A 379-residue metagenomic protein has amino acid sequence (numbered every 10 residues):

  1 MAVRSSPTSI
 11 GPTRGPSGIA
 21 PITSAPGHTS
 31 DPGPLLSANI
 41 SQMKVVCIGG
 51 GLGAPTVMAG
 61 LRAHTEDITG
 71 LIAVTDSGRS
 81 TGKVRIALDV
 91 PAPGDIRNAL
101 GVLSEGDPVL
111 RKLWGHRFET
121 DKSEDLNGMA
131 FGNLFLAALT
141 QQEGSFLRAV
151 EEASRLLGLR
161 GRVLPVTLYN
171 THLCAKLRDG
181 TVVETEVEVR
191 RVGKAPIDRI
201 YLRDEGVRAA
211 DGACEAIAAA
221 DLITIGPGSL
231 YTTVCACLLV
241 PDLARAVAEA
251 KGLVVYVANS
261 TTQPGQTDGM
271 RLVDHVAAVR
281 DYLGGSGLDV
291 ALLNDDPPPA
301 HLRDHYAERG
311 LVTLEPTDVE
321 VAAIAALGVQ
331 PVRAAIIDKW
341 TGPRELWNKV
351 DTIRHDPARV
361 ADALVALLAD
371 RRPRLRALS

Functional and structural regions predicted by a protein language model:
A2-V3, P7, P12, A20-P21 (+2 more regions): Short amphipathic, helix-prone segments within low-complexity/disordered or flexible regions
I40-K44, A59-P91, K194, A209-A210 (+5 more regions): Conserved phosphate- and dinucleotide-binding cores of soluble alpha/beta proteins, encompassing both enzyme active
V46-C47, T224-G226, V255-V257, L292: Structural motif
G53: Hydrophobic/small residue at the entry helix of a nucleotide-binding pocket
A73-A195, H355-D370: Electropositive, gly/pro-rich neighborhoods at or near active sites that engage anionic ligands
L113-S145, G228-T232, T261-T267, P298 (+1 more regions): Glycine-rich phosphate/diphosphate-binding loops and the adjacent beta-loop-alpha structural elements that coordinate
P165, Y169-Y231: Active-site gating loop/helix substructures
G269-S379: C-terminal functional extensions of proteins
